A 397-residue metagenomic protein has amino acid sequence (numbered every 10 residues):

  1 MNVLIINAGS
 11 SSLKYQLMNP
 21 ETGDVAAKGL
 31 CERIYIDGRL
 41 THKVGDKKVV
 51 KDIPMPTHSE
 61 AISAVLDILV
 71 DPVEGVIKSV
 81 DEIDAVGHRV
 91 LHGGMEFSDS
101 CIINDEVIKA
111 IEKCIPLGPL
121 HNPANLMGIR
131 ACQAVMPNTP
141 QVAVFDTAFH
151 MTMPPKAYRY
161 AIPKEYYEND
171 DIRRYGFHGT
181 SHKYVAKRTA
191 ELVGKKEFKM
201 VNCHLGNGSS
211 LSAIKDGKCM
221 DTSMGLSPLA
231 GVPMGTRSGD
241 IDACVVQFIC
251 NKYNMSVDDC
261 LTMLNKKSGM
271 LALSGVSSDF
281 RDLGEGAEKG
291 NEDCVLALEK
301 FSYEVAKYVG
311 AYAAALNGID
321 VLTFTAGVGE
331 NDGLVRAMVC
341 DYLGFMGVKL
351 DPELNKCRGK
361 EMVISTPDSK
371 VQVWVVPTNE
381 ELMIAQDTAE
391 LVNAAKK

Functional and structural regions predicted by a protein language model:
V3, S12-P56, G225: Short glycine-rich, Thr/Ser-proximal phosphate-binding strand/loop in the N-terminal lobe of ATP-dependent enzymes
A8-G9, R89-L91, L205-N207, T323-N331: Glycine-rich beta-strand-to-loop/alpha-helix junction loops that act as flexible
I68-I83, T189-G194, V309-D320: Phosphate/pyrophosphate-binding loops at sites that engage ATP/ADP/AMP, CoA/4′-phosphopantetheine, polyphosphate
L69, V73-H121, V142, F149-A157: Short beta-strand-loop/turn "lid" adjacent to the catalytic site in phosphate-handling enzymes
F149-K252: Glycine-rich phosphate-binding loop of actin/hexokinase-like ATP-binding domains
K215, M220-S256, T262, A326-C357: Catalytic phosphate/nucleotide-handling subdomain of diverse soluble enzymes
T262, G269-L273, F280-A315: Adenine-nucleotide phosphate-binding core of ATP-dependent small-molecule kinases
V295, E299-N317, G329-K397: Internal helix-turn-beta structural module
